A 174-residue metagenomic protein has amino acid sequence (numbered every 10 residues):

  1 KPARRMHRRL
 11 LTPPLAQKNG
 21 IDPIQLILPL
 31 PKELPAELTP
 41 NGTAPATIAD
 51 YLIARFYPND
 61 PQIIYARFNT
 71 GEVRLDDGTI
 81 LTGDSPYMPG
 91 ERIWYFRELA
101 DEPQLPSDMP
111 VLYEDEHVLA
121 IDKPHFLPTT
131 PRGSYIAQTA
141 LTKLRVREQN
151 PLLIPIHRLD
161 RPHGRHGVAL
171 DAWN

Functional and structural regions predicted by a protein language model:
K1-N174: RNA pseudouridine synthases
